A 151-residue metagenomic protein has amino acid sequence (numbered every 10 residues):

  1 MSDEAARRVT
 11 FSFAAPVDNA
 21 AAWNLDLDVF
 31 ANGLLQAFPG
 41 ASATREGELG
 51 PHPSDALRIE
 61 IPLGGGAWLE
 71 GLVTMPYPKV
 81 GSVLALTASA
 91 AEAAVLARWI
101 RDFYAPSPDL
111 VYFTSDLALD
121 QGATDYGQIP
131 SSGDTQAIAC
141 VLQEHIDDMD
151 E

Functional and structural regions predicted by a protein language model:
M1-E4, R98, D102-E151: Acidic, proline/glycine-rich low-complexity IDRs
M1-S42, D150-E151: Short, extreme N-terminal segment that most often corresponds to the first beta-strand
R8-F11, G81-V83, V111: Hydrophobic beta-strand segments of well-ordered beta-sheets in folded domains
A20, S89-E92: Helix N-cap motif at beta-to-alpha junctions
G33-T87: Short, intrinsically disordered low-complexity segments
G64-G65, A91-E92, Y104-S107: Exposed regions on extracellular, virion, or secretory-pathway luminal proteins
M75-A90, V141-E151: Extended, charge-rich low-complexity interaction segments
E92-R98: Elongated alpha-helical scaffolds
